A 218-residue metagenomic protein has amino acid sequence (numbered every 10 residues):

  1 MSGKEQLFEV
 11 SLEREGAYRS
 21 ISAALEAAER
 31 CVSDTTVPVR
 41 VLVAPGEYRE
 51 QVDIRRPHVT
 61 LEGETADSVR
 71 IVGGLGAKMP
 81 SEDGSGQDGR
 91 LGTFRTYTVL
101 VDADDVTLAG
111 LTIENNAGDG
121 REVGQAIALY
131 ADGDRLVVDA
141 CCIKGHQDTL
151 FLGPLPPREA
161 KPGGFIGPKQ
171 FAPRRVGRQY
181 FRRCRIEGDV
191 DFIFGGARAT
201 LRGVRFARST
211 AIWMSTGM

Functional and structural regions predicted by a protein language model:
S2-M218: Sequence-level preference for short, compositionally simple segments enriched in small aliphatic or small polar residues
